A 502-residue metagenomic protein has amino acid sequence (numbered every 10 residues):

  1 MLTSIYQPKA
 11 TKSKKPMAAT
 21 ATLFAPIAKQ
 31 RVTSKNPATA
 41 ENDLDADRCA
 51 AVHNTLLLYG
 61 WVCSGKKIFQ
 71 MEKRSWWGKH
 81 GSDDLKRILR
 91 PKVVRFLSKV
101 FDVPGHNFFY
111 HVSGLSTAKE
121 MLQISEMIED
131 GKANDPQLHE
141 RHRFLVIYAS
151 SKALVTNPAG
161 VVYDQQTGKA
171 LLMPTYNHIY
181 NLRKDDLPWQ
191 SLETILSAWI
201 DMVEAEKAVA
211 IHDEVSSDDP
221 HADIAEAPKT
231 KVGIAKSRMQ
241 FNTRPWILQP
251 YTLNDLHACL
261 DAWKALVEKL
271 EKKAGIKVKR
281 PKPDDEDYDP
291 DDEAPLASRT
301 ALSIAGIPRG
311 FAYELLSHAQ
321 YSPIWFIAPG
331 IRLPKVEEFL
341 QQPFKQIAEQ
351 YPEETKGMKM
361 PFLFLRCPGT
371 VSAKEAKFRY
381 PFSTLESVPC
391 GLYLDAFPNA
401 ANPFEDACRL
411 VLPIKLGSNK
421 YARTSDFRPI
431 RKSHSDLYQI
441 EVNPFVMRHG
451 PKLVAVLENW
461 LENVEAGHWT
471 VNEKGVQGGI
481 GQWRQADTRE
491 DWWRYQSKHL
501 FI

Functional and structural regions predicted by a protein language model:
M1-D83, R95-I502: A C-terminal-region feature
L89, V93: Active-site beta-strand/loop microenvironment that shapes enzyme catalytic pockets
